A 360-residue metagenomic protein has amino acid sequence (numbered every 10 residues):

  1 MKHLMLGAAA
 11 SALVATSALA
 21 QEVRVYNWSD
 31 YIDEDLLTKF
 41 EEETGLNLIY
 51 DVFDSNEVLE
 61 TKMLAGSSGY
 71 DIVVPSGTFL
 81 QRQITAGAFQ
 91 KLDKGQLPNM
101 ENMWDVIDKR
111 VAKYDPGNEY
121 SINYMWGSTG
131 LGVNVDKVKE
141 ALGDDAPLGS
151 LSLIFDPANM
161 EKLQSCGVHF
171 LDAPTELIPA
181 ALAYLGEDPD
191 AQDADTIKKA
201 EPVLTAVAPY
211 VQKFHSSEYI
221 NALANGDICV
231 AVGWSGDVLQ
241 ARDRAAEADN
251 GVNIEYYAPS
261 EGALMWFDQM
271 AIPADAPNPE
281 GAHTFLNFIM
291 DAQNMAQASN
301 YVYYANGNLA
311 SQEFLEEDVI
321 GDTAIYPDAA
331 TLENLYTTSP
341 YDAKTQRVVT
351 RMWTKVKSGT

Functional and structural regions predicted by a protein language model:
T16-A20: Sec/Tat signal peptide C-region and signal peptidase I cleavage site
Q21-Q83: Early extracytoplasmic/lumenal segment of secretory-pathway proteins
F79-R82, V230-G251: A ligand-binding cleft/hinge motif common to bilobed small-molecule-binding domains
L80, I84-Y210, H215-A224: Extracytoplasmic ligand-binding site segments that recognize negatively charged/polar headgroups
G132-K137, A183-G186, W266-N278, Q297: A bilobed periplasmic-binding-protein/Venus flytrap-type ligand-binding module shared by bacterial periplasmic
I197-A206, Q212, N250-A271: Periplasmic-binding protein-like
N221, A329-T360: Conserved C-terminal helix/tail region of periplasmic/extracytoplasmic solute-binding proteins
P273-N334: Mature extracytoplasmic/periplasmic domains
